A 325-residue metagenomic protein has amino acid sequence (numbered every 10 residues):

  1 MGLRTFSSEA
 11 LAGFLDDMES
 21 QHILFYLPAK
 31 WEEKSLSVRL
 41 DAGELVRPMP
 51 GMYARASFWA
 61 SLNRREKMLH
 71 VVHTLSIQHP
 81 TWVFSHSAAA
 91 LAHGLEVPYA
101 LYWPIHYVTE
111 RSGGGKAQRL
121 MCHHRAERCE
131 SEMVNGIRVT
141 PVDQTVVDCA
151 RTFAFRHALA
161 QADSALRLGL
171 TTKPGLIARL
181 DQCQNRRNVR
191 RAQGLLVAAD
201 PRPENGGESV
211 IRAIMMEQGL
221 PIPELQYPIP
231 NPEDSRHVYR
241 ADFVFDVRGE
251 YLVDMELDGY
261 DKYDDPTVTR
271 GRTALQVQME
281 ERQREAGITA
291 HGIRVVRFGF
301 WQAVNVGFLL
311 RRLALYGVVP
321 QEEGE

Functional and structural regions predicted by a protein language model:
M1-N188, Q321-E325: Short gly/ser-rich loop at a beta-strand->alpha-helix junction or flexible surface loop bordering the NTP-binding
G2-S8, G13, L27-W31, L166-E325: Surface segments flanking catalytic/ligand-binding clefts of nucleic-acid enzymes
